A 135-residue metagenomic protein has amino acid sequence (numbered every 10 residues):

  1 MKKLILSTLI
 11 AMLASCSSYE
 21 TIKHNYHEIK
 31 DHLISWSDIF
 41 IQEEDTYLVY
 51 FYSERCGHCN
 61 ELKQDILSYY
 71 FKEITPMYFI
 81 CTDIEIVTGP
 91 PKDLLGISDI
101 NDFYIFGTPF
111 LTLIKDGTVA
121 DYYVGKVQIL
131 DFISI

Functional and structural regions predicted by a protein language model:
M1-L4: Positively charged n-region of N-terminal signal peptides that target proteins for export
L13-S15: C-terminal motif of bacterial Sec signal peptides marking the signal peptidase cleavage site
S17-Y19: Bacterial signal peptide processing site
I41-E54: Short active-site neighborhood of thiol/selenol oxidoreductases, capturing the structured segment around
Y52-H58, G107: Short pre-active-site segment immediately N-terminal to redox-active cysteine/selenocysteine motifs in thiol-based
C59-I74: Typically the conserved alpha-helix immediately C-terminal to a functionally engaged Cys/Sec in thioredoxin-like
T75-L94: Thiol-based oxidoreductase modules, predominantly thioredoxin-like and allied folds used for disulfide exchange
F106-I135: Non-catalytic, surface beta->alpha helical segment in thiol-disulfide oxidoreductase systems
